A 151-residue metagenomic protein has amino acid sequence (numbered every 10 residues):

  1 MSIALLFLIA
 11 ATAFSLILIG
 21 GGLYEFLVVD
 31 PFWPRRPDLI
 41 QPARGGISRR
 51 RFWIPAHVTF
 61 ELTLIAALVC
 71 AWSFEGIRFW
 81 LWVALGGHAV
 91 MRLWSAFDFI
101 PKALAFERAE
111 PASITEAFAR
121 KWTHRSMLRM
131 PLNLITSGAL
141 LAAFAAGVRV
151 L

Functional and structural regions predicted by a protein language model:
I3-L64, I100, E107-R120: Interfacial loop at the N-terminal end of multi-pass membrane proteins
F7, F14-L18, G87, L132 (+1 more regions): Hydrophobic residues within membrane-embedded alpha-helical segments of Major Facilitator Superfamily
L23, L93-F97, G138-L141: Membrane-embedded alpha-helical segments of multi-pass transporters/permeases
I54-L68, R129-G138: Core segments of transmembrane alpha-helices that mediate helix-helix packing or line hydrophobic substrate/ligand
A66-F79: Juxtamembrane helix-break-helix junctions at the cytosolic face of small multi-pass alpha-helical membrane proteins
G76-P101: Short alpha-helical packing/oligomerization segments
A117-H124, R129-L132: Membrane-proximal soluble regions of multi-pass membrane proteins
L141-L151: Juxtamembrane boundary at the C-terminal end of a transmembrane helix
